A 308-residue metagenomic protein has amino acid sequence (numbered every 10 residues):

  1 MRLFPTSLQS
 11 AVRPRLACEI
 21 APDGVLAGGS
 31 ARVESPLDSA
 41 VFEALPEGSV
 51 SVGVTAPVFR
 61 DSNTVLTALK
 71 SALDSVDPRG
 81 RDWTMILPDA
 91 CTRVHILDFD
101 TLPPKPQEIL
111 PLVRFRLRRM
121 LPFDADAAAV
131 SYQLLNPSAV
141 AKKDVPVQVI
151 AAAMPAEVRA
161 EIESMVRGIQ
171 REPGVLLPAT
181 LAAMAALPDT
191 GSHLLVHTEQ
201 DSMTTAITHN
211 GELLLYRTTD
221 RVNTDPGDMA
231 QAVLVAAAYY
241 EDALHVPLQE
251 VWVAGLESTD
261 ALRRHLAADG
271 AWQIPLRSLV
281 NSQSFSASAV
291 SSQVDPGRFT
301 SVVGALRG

Functional and structural regions predicted by a protein language model:
M1-G308: Hydrophobic/aromatic-enriched cytosolic interaction surfaces used to assemble or bind macromolecules
